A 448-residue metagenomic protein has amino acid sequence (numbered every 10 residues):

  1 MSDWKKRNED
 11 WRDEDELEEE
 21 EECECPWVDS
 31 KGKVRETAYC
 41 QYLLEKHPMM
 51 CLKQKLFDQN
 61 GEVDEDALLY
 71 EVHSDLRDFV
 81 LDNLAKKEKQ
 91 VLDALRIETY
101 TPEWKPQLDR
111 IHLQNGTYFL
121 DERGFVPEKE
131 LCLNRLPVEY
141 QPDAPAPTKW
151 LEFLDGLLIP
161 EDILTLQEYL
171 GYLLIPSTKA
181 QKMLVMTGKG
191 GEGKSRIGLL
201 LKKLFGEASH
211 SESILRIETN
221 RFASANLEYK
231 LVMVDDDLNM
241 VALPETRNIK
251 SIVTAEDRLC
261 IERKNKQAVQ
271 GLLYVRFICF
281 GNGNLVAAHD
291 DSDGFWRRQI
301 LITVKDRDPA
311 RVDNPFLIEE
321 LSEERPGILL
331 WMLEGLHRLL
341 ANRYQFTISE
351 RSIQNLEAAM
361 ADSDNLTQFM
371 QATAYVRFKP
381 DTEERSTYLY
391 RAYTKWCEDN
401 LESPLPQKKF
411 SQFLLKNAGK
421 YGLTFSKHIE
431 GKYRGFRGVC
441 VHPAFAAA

Functional and structural regions predicted by a protein language model:
M1-E21, Q59-N83: Short, small/acidic-rich helices and loops at N termini and domain boundaries of DNA replication/processing enzymes
W11-L52, D78-E192, R196-A448: Feature primarily recognizes SF3-like P-loop helicase cores of small DNA viruses
K55-L56: N-terminal anchoring/assembly modules that precede and organize ATP-driven motor systems
